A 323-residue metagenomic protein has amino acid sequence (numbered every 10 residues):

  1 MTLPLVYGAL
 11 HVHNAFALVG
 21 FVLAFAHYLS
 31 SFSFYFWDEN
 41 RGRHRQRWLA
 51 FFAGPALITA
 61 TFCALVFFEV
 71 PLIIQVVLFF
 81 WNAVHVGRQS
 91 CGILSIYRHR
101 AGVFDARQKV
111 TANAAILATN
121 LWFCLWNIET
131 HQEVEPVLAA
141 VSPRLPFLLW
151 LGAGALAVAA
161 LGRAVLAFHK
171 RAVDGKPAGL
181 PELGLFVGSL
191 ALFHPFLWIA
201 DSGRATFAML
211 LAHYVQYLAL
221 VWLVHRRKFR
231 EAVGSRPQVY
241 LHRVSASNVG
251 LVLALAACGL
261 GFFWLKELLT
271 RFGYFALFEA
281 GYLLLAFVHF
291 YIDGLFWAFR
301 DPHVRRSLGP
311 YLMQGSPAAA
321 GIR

Functional and structural regions predicted by a protein language model:
T2-A17, L269: Short, hydrophobic transmembrane alpha-helix segments
H13-A26, Q75-A83, P146-A157: Structural signature of hydrophobic alpha-helical transmembrane segments
F16-W37, V86-S90: Central hydrophobic cores of alpha-helical transmembrane segments in multi-pass inner-membrane proteins across all
W37-R47, Y97-Q108, A167-L180, P237 (+1 more regions): Membrane-interface helix-boundary motifs at transmembrane edges
H44, T61-F147: Membrane-interface helix-loop-helix junctions at boundaries between adjacent transmembrane segments
C91-S95, L211-E231: Predominantly late transmembrane helices and immediately cytosolic-facing juxtamembrane segments
N120-L185: Loop-centered beta-sheet repeat module
V137-P143, W198-T206, F262-G281: Extracellular/periplasmic helix-loop-helix junctions in multi-pass membrane proteins
